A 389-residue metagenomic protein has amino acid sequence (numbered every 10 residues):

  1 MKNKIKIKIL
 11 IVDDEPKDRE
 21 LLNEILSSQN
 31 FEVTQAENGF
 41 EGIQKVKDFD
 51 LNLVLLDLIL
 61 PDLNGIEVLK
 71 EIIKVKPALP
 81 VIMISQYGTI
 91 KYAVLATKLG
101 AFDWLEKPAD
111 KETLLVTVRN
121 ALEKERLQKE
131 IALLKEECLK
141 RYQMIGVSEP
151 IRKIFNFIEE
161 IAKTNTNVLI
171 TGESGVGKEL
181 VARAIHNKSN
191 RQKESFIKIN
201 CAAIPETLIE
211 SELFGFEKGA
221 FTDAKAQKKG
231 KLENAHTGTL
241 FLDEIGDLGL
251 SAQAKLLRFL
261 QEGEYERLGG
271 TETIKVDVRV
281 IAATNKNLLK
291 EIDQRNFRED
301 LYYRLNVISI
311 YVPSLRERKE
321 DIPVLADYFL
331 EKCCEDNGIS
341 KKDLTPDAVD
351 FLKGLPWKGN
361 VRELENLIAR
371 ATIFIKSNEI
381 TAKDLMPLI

Functional and structural regions predicted by a protein language model:
I7, E37-E41, N64-E67: Acidic catalytic/metal-coordinating carboxylates
D13, D57, E244: Active-site residues of response regulator receiver
E20-S28, A254: Charged docking surfaces used in two-component/phosphorelay signaling
F49-L55, L60: Active-site beta3 strand of CheY-like receiver
A109, F157-D223, E233-G249, S314-K319 (+1 more regions): Conserved post-Walker A coupling segment in P-loop NTPases
K111-E173, E179, P387: Flexible nucleotide-interacting loop at or near the entrance of a catalytic core
E112, V116-R119, S189-E194, G269-R279 (+1 more regions): Nucleotide-binding/hydrolysis machinery
